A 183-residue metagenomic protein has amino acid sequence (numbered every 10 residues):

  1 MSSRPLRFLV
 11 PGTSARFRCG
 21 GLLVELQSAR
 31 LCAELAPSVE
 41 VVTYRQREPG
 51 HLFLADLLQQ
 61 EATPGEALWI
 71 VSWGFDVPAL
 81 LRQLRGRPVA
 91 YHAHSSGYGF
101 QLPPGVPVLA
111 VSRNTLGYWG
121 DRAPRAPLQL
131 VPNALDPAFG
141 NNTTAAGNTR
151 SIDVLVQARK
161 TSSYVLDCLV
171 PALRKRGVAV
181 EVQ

Functional and structural regions predicted by a protein language model:
M1-R7, G65, A146-V154: A short, charged/proline- and glycine-enriched loop that marks the coil->beta-strand transition at the N-terminal
M1-Y44: N-terminal subdomain of nucleotide-sugar transferases
R4, P37, A67, R87-P88 (+4 more regions): A structural micro-motif
L9-G12, L26, R30, T43-A123: Extended catalytic core of nucleotide-activated donor transferases of GT-like folds
P11-T13, H92, V111, V154-R159 (+1 more regions): Short hydrophobic "strand-cap" motifs at the C-terminus of beta-strands
C19, L52-D56, Y164-V165: Secondary-structure junction/capping motif
G21-V24, S28, Y118-D121, L130 (+1 more regions): Conserved catalytic-core segment of nucleotide-activated headgroup transferases in glycan assembly
S38-E48, A179-Q183: A short beta-strand-loop structural module common to alpha/beta enzyme folds
